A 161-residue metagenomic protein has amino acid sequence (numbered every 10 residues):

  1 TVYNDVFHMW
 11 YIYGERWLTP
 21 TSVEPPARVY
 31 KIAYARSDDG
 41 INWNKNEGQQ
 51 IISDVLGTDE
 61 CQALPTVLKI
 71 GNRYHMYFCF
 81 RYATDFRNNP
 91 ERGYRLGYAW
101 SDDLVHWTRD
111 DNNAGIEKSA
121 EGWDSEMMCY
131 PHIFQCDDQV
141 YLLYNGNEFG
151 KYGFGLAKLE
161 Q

Functional and structural regions predicted by a protein language model:
T1-E60, L68-D124, Q135-Q161: Beta-rich carbohydrate-recognition and catalytic domains
L64-T66, Y130-H132: Conserved beta-strand position repeated once per blade in WD40 beta-propeller domains
